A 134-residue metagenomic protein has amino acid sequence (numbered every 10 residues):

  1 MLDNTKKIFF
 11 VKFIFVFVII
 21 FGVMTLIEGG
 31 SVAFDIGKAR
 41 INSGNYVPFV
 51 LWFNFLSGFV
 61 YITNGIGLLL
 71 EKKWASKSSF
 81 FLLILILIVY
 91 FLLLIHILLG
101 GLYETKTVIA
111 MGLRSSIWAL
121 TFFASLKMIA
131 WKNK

Functional and structural regions predicted by a protein language model:
M1-K134: Topology signature of small-to-medium multi-pass alpha-helical membrane proteins
